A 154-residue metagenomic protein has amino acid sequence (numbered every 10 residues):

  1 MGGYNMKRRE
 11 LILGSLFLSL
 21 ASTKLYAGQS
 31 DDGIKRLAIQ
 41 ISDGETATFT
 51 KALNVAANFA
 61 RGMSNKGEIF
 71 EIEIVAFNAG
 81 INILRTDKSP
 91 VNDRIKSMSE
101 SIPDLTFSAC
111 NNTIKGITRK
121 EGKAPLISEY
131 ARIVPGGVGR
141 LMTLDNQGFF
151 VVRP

Functional and structural regions predicted by a protein language model:
G2-G3, V151: Short hotspots in intrinsically disordered terminal tails
Y4, E10-A27: N-terminal export signals
N5-M6, D32: Short linear motifs in intrinsically disordered/low-complexity regions
Y26-P154: Secreted/extracellular ectodomain signature
